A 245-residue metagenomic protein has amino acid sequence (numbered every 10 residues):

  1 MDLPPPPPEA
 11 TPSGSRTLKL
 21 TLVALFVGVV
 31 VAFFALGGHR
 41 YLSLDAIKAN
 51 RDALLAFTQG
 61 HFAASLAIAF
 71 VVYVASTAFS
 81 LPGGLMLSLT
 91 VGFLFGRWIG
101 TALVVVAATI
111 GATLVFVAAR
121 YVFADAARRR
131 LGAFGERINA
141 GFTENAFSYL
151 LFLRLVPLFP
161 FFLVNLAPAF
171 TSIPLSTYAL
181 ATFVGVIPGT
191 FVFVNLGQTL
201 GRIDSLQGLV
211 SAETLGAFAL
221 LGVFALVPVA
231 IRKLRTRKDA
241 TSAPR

Functional and structural regions predicted by a protein language model:
D2-P4, P8-T11, V31-A69, T109-N165 (+6 more regions): Membrane-interfacial helix-loop-helix
D2-P5, T17, W98: Acidic/proline-rich low-complexity IDRs
T11-A24: N-terminal membrane topogenic signal
K19-L22, A63-V106, A140-L200: Hydrophobic alpha-helical membrane segments of integral membrane proteins
F26-V30, S76, G111, V115 (+3 more regions): Alpha-helical transmembrane segments of multipass membrane proteins
A75-L87, V223-T236: Transmembrane alpha-helical segments in integral membrane proteins
A181-V186, L209-L221: Pore-lining and gate-forming transmembrane alpha-helices of multi-pass membrane transport proteins
